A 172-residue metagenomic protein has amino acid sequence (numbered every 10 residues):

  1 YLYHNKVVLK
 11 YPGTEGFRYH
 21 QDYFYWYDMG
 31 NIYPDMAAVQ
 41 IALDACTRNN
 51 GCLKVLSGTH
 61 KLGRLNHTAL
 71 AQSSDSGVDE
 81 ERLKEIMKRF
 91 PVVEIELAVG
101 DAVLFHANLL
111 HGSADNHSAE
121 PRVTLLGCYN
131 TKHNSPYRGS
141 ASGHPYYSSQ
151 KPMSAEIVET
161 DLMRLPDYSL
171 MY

Functional and structural regions predicted by a protein language model:
Y1-V55: Conserved double-stranded beta-helix
Y11, T47, L62, T131-H133: Feature marks short, surface-exposed loop/turn motifs that line or immediately flank catalytic pockets and channel
R18, A38-A42, V92-E94, A102-L104 (+1 more regions): Conserved hydrophobic/aromatic beta-strand scaffold that supports enzyme active sites
Q21-F24, G77-R89, P121, S140-Y146: Short, surface-exposed loop/helix-turn segments at secondary-structure junctions that function as lids/hinges flanking
Y23-W26, Q40-I41, R89-P91, L109-G112: Glycine-rich, charged/polar anion/phosphate-binding loops that engage phosphate groups from diverse ligands
A42-A45, L62, Q150-K151: Active-site neighborhoods and metal-handling regions in enzymes and metal-associated proteins
C46-L110: Double-stranded beta-helix
A102-L104, N108-Y172: Non-heme Fe(II)/2-oxoglutarate
